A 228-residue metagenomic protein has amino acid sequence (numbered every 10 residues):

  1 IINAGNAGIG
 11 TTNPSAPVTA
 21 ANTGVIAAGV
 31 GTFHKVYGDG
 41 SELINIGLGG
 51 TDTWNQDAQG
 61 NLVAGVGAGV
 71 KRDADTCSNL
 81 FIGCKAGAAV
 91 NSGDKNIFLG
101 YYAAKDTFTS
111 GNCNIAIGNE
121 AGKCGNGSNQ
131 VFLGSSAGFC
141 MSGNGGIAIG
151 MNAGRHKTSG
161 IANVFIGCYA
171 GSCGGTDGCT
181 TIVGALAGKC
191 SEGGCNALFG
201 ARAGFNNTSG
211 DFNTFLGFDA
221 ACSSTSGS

Functional and structural regions predicted by a protein language model:
I2-A7, A20-G50: A signal for long, low-complexity, Ser/Thr/Asn-enriched, surface-exposed stalk/shaft and domain-boundary segments
A4-N6, G10, I46-S228: Glycine- and small/polar-enriched repetitive beta-structure motifs of secreted/surface proteins
P17: Short, surface-exposed charged micro-motifs
